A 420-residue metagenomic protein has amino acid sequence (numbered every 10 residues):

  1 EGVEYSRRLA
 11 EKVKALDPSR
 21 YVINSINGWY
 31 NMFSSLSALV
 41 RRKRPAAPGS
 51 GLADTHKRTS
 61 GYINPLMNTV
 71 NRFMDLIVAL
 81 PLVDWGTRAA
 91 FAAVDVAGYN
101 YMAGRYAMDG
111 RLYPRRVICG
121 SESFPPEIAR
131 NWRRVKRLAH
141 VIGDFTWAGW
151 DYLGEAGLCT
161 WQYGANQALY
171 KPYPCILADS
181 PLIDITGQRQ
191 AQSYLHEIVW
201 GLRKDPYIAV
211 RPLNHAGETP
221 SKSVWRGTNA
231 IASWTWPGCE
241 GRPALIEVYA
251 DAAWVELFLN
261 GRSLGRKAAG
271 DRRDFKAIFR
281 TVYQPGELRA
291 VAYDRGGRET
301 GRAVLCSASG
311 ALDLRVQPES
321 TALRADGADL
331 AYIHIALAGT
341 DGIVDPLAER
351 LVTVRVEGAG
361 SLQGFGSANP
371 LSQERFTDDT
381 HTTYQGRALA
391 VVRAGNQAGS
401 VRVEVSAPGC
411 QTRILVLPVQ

Functional and structural regions predicted by a protein language model:
E11-A15, V22-A328, T340-D345: Substrate-binding clefts and catalytic carboxylate motifs of secreted carbohydrate-active enzymes
L259-L264, R295, T340, V356-L362 (+2 more regions): Change "in extracellular beta-sheet-rich domains … of secreted and cell-surface proteins" to "in beta-sheet-rich domains
K267-A269, A311-R315, R355-L371: Short aromatic-acidic-glycine turn motif
A277-Y283, T377-N396: Short, hydrophobic beta-strand segments
R302-S309, C410-Q420: Short beta-strand elements
G327-I333, G399: Short, solvent-exposed loop/turn segments enriched in Ser/Thr/Gly
N396-R402: Short glycine/proline/serine/threonine-rich loop/turn segments at secondary-structure transition edges
